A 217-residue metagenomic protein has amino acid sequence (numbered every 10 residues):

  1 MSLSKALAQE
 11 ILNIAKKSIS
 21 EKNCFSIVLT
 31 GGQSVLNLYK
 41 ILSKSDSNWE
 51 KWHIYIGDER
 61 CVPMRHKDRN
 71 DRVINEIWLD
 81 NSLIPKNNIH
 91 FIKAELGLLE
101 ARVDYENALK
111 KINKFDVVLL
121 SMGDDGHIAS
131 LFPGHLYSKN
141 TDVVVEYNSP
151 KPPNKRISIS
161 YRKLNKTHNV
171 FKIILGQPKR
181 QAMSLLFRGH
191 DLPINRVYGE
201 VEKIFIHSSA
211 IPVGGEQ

Functional and structural regions predicted by a protein language model:
M1-I27, L99: N-terminal glycine-/serine-/threonine-rich phosphate-binding loop
E21-K44: Glycine-rich N-terminal segment of FAD-binding domains in flavoprotein oxidoreductases, spanning the beta-loop-helix
L29-S34, L120-D124, L175: Glycine-rich beta-strand-to-loop/alpha-helix junction loops that act as flexible
I41-W49, R72, E76, P133-T141: A glycine- and small-aliphatic-rich helix-loop capping segment at beta-alpha/alpha-beta transitions that lines
W49-L119: Ligand-binding beta-strand-loop-alpha-helix segment within the catalytic cores of soluble metabolic enzymes
R102-V103, A129-G134, A182-L186: A short secondary-structure junction signal
V118-R162: Class I SAM-dependent methyltransferase SAM-binding "motif I" and its flanking Rossmann-like core
N165-Q217: C-terminal functional extensions of proteins
